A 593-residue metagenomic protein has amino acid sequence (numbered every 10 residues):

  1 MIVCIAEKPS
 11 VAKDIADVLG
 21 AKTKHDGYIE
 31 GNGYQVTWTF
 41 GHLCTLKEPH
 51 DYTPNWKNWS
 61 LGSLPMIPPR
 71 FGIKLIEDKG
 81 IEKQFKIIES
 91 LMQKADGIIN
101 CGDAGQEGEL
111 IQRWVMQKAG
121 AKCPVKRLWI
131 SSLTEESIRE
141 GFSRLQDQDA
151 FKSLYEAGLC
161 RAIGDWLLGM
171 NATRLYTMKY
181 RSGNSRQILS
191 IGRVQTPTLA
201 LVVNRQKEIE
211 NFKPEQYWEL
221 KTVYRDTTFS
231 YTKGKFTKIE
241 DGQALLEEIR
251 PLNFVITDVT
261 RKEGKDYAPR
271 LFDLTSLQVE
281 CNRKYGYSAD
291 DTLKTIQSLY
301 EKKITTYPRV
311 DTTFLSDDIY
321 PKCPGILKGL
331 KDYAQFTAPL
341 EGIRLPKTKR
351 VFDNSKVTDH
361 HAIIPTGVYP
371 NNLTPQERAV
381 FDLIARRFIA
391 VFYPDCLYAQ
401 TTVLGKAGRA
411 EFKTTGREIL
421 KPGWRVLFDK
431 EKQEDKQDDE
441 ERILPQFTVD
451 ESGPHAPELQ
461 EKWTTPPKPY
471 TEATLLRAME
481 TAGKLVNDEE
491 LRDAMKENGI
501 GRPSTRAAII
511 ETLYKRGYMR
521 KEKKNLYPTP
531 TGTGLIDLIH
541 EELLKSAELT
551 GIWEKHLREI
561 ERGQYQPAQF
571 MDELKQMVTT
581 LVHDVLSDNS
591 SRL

Functional and structural regions predicted by a protein language model:
M1, G102-A104, S185-I188, R261-R270 (+4 more regions): Conserved short loop/turn motifs at secondary-structure junctions
M1-M170, G453, P466: Intrinsically disordered, low-complexity regulatory segments
I2-V3, I81, K118, T173 (+5 more regions): Basic, low-complexity terminal or inter-domain segments flanking catalytic cores
P9-A16, G33-V36, F40, D78-M92 (+18 more regions): Amphipathic alpha-helical transducer elements in NTP-driven molecular machines
P49, K94-I99, T227-T237, G242-I249 (+2 more regions): OB-fold/S1-family RNA-binding modules
F71, G80, K86-E89, Q93-K94 (+2 more regions): C-terminal or mid-to-C-terminal helical accessory/interaction module adjacent to the motor/catalytic core
K238-F272, Q278: Metal- or metallocofactor-binding catalytic centers and their adjacent structured scaffolds across diverse enzyme
